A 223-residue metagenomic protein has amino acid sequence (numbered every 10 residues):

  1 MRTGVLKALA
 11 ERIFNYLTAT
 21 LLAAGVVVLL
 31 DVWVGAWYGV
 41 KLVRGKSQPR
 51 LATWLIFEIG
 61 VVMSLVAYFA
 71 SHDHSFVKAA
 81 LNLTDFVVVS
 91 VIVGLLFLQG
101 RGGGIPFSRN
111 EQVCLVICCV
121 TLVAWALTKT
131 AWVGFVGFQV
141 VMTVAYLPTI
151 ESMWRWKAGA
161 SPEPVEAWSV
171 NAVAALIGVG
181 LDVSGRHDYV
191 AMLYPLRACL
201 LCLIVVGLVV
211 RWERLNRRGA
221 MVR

Functional and structural regions predicted by a protein language model:
L6-R223: Alpha-helical membrane-protein topology signature
